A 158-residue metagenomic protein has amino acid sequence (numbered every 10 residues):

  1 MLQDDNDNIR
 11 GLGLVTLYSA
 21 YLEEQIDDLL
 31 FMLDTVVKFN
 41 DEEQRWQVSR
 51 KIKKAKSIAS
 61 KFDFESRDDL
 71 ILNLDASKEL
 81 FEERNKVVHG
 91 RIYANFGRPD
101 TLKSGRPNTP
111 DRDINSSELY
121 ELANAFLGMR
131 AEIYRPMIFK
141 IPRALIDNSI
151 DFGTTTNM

Functional and structural regions predicted by a protein language model:
M1-K56, D75-E82, K86-H89, Y93-G97 (+2 more regions): Amphipathic alpha-helical interface elements
M1-N6, S60-S66, R106-T109: Short, charged/polar, low-complexity loop and linker segments that flank or interrupt alpha-helical bundles
R67-L72: Conserved interaction-surface patches within small, structured recognition/assembly domains
D100-S117: Short secondary-structure subsegments characteristic of cysteine-rich extracellular domains
N108, T154-M158: Topology signature of small-to-medium multi-pass alpha-helical membrane proteins
